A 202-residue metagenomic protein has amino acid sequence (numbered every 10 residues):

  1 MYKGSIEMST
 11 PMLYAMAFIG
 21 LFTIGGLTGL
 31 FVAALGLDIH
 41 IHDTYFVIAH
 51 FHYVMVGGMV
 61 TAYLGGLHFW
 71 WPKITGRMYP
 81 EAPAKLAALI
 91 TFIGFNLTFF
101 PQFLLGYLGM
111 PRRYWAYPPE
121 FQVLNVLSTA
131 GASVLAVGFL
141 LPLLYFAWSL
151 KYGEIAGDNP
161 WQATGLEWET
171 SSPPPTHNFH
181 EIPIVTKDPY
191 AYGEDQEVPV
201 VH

Functional and structural regions predicted by a protein language model:
M1-Y14, F31-V47, A62-A88, P101-V123 (+1 more regions): Juxtamembrane membrane-water interface segments of multi-pass membrane proteins, especially cytoplasmic-side
F18-T23, A87-F100: Hydrophobic alpha-helical membrane-insertion segments
T23-G29: Acidic/histidine-rich
A49-G57: Membrane-interface loop-to-helix entry segments
H52, I93, F103, L143: Divalent metal-coordination and catalytic microenvironments
M59-L67, A136-F139: Hydrophobic alpha-helical transmembrane segments
P111-E120, S149-H202: Extramembrane terminal tails and long inter-domain/linker segments of multi-pass membrane proteins
P118, Q122-L135: Contiguous transmembrane helix-bundle modules in multi-pass membrane proteins
